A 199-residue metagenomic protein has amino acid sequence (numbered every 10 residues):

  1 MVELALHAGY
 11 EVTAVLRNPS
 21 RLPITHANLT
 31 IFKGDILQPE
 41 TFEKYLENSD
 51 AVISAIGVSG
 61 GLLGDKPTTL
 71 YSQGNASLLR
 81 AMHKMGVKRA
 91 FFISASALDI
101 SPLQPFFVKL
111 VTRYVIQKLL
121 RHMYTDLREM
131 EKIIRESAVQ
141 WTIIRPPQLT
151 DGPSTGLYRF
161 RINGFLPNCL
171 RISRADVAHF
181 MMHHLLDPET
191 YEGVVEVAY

Functional and structural regions predicted by a protein language model:
M1-Y10: N-terminal Rossmann NAD(P)H-binding glycine-rich loop of SDR-like oxidoreductase domains
E11-T13, P19, Q73, S77-H122 (+2 more regions): Conserved Rossmann-fold NAD(P)-dependent oxidoreductase catalytic core, especially the SDR/UDP-sugar
V15-R21, P147-Q148: Short, polar loop motifs at secondary-structure junctions
R21-S77, A81-K84, L185-E189: NAD(P)H-binding glycine-rich loop region in Rossmannoid oxidoreductase-like domains and their noncatalytic homologs
G61-L62, S96-P102, L149-P153: Conserved catalytic-site region of short-chain dehydrogenase/reductase
M85-A90, G164-Y199: Mid/C-terminal beta-alpha module of Rossmann-like enzyme folds, strongest in SDR-family dehydrogenases/epimerases
Q104, P153-Y158, H184-G193: Glycine/proline-rich active-site loop of Rossmann-fold NAD(P)-dependent oxidoreductases
E129-P153: Conserved beta-loop-beta element that borders a ligand/cofactor-binding pocket
